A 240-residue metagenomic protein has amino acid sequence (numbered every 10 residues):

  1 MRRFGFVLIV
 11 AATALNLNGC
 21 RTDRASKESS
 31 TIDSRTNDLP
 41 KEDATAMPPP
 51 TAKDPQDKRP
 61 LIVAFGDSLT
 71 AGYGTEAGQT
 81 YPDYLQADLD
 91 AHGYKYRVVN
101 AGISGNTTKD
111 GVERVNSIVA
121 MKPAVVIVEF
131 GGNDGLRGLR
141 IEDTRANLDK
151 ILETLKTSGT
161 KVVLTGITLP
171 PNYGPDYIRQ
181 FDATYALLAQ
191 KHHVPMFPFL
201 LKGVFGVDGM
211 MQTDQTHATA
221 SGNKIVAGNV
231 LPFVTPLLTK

Functional and structural regions predicted by a protein language model:
M1-V63, E76, D90-H92, M121 (+3 more regions): N-terminal secretory targeting modules
N16, V99, V163: Conserved Rossmann-like nucleotide-binding pocket used by diverse enzymes that bind dinucleotide cofactors
P60-T75, A189: Catalytic nucleophile-elbow at a beta strand-turn-alpha helix junction centered on a G-D-S/GDSL motif, marking
D67, I103, I167: Cofactor-binding loop segments of dinucleotide-utilizing enzymes, especially the Rossmann-like FAD- and NAD(P)+-binding
Q79-D83, D182: Short, surface-exposed alpha-helical segments at coil->helix boundaries
Y84-V98: Signal peptide-proximal N-terminal region of secreted/periplasmic/extracellular or secretory-lumen proteins
Y94, D110-K240: Alpha-helical cap/lid subdomain in secreted, periplasmic, or secretory-pathway luminal O-acyl-processing enzymes
K95-T107: A short beta-strand-loop structural module common to alpha/beta enzyme folds
